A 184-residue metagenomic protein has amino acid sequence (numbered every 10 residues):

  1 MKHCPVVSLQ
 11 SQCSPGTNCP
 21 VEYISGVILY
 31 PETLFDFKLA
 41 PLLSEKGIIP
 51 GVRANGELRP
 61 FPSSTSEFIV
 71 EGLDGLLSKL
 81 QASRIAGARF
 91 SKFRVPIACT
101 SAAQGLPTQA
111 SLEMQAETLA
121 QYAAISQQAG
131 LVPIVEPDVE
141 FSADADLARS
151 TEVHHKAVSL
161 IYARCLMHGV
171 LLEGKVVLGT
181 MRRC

Functional and structural regions predicted by a protein language model:
M1-A88, C99: Alpha/beta catalytic barrel-like cores
H3, F93, V135, V177: Conserved, mostly hydrophobic/aromatic
P31-T33, A54-L58, V95-S101, V139-A143 (+1 more regions): Active-site-proximal loop/turn and secondary-structure-junction residues that shape catalytic pockets, frequently
P50-V52, L112-A123, T151-L166: Acidic, His- and aromatic-enriched active-site or binding-groove loops in soluble protein domains that engage sugars
S64-L80, P107-Y122, K156: Glycine-rich anion/phosphate-binding loops
T65-E67, P96-L112, F141-T151: Surface-exposed cleft-lining segments at the edges of enzyme active sites
L119, A129-P133, P137-A145, A157-S159: Conserved anion-binding
A145-C184: Active-site capping/gating regions of soluble enzymes
